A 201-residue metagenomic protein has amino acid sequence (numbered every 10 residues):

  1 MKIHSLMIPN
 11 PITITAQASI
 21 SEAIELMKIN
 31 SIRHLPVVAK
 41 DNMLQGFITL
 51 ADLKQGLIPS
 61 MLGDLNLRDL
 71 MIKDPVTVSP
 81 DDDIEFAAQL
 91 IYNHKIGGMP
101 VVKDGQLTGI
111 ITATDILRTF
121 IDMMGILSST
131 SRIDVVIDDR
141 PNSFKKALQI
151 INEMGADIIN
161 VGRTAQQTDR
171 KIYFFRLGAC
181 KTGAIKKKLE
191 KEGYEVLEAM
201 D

Functional and structural regions predicted by a protein language model:
M1-N10, F47-K95, Q106-T168, K181-T182 (+3 more regions): Tandem CBS (Bateman) regulatory domains
T15, S31-L35: Alpha-helical/coil-rich non-catalytic "connector" segments in signaling and regulatory proteins
T15-A18, S79-P80: A short beta-loop-alpha structural element at the N-terminal edge of CoA-dependent acyl/N-acetyltransferase catalytic
A18-E25, A88: Short, basic/aromatic recognition patches
N30-I32, H94-I96: Short, small/polar residue-rich loop motifs at catalytic or cofactor-binding pockets
V38, L44-Q45, V102, L107-T108: Short hydrophobic beta-strand segments in globular cytosolic domains
R170-A179: Short basic, glycine-rich beta-strand/loop surfaces that mediate nucleic-acid
